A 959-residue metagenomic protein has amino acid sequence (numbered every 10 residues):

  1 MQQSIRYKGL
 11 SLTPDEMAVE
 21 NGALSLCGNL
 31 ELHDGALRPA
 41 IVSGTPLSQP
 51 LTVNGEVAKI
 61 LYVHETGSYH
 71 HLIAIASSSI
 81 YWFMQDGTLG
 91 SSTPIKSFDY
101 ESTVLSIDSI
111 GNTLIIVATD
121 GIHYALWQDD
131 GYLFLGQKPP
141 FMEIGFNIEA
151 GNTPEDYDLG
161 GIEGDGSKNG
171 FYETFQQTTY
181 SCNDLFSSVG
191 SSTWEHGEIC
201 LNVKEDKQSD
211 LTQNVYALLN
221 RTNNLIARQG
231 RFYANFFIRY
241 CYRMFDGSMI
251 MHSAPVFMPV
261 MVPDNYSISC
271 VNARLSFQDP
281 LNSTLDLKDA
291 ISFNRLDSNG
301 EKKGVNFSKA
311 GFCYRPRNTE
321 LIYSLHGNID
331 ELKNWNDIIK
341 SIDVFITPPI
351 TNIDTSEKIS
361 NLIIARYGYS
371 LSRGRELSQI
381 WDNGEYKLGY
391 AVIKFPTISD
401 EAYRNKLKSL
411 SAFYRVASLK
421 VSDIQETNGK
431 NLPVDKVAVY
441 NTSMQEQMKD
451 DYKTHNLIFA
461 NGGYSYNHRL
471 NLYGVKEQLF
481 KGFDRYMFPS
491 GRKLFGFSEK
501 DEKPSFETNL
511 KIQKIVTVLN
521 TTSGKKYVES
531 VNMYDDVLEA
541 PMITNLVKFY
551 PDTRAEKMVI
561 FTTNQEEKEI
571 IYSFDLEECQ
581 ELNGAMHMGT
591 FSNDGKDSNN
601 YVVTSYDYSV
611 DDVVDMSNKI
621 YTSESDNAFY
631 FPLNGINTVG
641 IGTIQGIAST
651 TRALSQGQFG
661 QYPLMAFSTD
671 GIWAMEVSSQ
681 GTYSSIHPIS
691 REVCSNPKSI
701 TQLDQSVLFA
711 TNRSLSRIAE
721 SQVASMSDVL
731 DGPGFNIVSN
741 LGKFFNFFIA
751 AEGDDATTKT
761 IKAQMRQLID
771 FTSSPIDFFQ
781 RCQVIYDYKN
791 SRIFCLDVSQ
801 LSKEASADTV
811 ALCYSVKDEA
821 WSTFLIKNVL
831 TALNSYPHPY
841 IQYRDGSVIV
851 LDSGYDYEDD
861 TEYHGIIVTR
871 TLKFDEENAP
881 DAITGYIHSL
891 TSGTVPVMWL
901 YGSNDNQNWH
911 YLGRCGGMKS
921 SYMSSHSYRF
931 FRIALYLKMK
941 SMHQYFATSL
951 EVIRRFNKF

Functional and structural regions predicted by a protein language model:
M1-G90, I144-Q213, L225, G230 (+15 more regions): N-terminal beta-propeller domains
Q3-R6, G111-T113, R469, S649-D859: Beta-sheet-dominated scaffold domains
L51-N54, I95-D99, T638, P688-E692 (+1 more regions): Surface loop/turn motifs at the tips and blade-to-blade linkers of beta-strand repeat domains
D99-D108, K420, Y452-N461, W909-V952: Beta-sandwich interaction modules
V104-D158, I162-D165, I346-K394, I398-A402: Hydrophobic or amphipathic alpha-helical targeting/insertion segments
L201, A217-G230, L285-D337, T508 (+1 more regions): Conserved aromatic anchor
N223, N294-G300, A310-Y314, D337 (+4 more regions): Recognizes extended acidic, P/S/T-rich segments that occur within or adjacent to Ig-like beta-sandwich modules
Y855-G865, K873-L890, K938-F959: Exposed low-complexity, polar/acidic, P/S/T/G-rich flexible segments that act as propeptides, protease-susceptible
